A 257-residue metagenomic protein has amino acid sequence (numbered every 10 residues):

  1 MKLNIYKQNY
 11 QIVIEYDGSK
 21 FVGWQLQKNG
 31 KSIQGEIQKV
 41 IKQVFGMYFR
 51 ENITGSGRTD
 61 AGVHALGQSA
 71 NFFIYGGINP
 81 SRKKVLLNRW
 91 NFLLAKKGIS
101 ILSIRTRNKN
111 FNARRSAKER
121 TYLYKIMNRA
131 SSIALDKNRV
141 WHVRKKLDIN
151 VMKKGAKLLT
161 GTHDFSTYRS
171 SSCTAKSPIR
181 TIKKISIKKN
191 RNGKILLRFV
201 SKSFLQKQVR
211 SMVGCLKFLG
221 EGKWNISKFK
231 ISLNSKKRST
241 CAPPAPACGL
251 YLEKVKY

Functional and structural regions predicted by a protein language model:
K2-Y257: Structured-RNA-binding interfaces characteristic of tRNA pseudouridine synthases
